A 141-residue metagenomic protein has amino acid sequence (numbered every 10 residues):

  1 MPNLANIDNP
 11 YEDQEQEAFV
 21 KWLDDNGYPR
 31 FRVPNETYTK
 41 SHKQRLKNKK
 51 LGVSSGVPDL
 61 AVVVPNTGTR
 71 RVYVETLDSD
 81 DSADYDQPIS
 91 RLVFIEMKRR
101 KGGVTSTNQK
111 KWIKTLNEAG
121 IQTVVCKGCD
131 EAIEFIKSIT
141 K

Functional and structural regions predicted by a protein language model:
M1-K141: Catalytic phosphate/metal-binding cores of nucleic-acid and nucleotide-processing enzymes, i.e., regions that mediate
